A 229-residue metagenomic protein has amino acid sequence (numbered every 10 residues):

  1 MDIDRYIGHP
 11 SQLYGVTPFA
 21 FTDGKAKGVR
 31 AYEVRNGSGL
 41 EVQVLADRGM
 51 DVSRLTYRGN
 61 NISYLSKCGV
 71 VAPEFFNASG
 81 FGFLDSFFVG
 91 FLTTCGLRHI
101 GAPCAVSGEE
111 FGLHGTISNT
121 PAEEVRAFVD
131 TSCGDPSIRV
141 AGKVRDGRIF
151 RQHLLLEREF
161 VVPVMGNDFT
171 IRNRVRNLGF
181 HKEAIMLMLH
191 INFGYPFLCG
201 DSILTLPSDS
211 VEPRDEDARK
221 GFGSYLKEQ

Functional and structural regions predicted by a protein language model:
M1-V164, D168-T170, F193-Q229: Surface-exposed acidic/polar loop and edge beta-strand patches at domain peripheries
V44, R174-H181: Asparagine-centered strand-capping/turn motif at beta-strand->loop junctions
L55-T56, H181-M188: Short, hydrophobic/aromatic beta-strand segments
